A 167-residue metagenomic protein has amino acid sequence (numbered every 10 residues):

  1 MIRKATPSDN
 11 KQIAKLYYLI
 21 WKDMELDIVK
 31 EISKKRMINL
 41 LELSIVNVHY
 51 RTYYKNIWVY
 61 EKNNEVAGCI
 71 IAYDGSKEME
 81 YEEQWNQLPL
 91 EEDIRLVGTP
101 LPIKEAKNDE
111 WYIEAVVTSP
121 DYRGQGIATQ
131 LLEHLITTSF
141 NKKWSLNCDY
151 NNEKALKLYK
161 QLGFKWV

Functional and structural regions predicted by a protein language model:
M1-K15, D23-I28: A short beta-loop-alpha structural element at the N-terminal edge of CoA-dependent acyl/N-acetyltransferase catalytic
K22-I45, N56, L90-D93: Conserved GNAT-fold acetyl-CoA-binding loop/helix
I45-V59, S76-E80, Y112: A short helix-loop-beta-strand connector motif used in the catalytic cores of GNAT acetyltransferases and, in some
V59, E65-D74, Y112, V117: Conserved beta-strand in the GNAT
D74-W111, A115: Conserved acyl-donor/pantetheine-binding loop and adjacent beta-alpha core of acyl/acetyltransferases and related
G75-K77, S145-C148, K160, K165-V167: Conserved catalytic-core motifs of GNAT/GCN5-like acyltransferases
D109-W111, L132, T138-D149: Conserved GNAT acetyl-CoA-binding A-motif
A115-P120, G124-T137, K157-Q161: Conserved acetyl-CoA-binding loop-helix of GNAT-fold acetyltransferases
